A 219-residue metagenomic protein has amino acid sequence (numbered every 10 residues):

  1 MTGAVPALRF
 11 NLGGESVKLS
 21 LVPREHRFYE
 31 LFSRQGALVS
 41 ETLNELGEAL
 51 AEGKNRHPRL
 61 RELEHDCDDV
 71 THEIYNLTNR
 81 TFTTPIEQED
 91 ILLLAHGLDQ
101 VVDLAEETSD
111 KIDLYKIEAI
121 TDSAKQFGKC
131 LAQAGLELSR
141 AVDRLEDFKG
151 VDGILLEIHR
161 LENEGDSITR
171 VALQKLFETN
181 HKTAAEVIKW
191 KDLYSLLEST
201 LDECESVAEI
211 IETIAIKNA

Functional and structural regions predicted by a protein language model:
T2-A7: Ala/Thr-enriched low-complexity intrinsically disordered regions
L8-A219: Cytosolic, long alpha-helical scaffolding segments
